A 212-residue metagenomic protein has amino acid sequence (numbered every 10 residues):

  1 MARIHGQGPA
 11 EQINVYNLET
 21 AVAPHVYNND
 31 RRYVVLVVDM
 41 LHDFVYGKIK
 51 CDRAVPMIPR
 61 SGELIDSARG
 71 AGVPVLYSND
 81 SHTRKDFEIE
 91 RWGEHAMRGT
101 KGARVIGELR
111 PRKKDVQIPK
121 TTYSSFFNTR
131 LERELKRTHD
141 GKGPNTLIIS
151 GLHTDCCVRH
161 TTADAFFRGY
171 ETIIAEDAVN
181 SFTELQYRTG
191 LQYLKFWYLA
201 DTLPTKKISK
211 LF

Functional and structural regions predicted by a protein language model:
A2-V34, E63-A71, E94-F212: Active-site-adjacent betaalpha module
R31, I49-A68, G72-S81: A short alpha/beta connector and helix-capping loop motif
V37, L41, Y77-S78, A175: Generic enzyme active-site microenvironment
L41, S81-T83, H153, V179: Catalytic metal-binding/acid-base residues of hydrolase active sites
H42-G47: Short acidic, Gly/Ser-rich segments with clustered Asp/Glu that frequently serve as metal-coordination loops in enzyme
H82-R84, S124-S125: A short acidic, glycine/proline-enriched capping/turn motif at secondary-structure boundaries, especially helix N-cap
D86-G93: Metal-dependent catalytic neighborhoods of phosphoester/phosphodiester hydrolases
